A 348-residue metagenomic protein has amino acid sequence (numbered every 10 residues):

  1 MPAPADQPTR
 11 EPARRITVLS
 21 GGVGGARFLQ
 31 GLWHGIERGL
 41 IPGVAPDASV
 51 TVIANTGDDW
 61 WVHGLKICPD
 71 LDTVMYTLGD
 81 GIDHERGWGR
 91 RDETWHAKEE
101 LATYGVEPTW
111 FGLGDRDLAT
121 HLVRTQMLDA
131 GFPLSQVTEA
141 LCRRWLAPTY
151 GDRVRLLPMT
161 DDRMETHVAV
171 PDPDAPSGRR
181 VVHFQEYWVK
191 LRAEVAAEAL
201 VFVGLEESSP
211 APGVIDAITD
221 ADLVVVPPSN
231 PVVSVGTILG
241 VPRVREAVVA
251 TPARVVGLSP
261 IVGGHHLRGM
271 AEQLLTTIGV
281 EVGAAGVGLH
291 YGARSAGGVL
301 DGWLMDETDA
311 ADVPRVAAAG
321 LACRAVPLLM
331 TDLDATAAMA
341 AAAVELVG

Functional and structural regions predicted by a protein language model:
P2-P4, R268-G348: C-terminal functional extensions of proteins
P2-T17, Q30-A48, R124, G348: Non-transmembrane, aqueous-exposed alpha-helical and coiled segments at domain scale
L29-W33, S234-V248, V313, A317: Short Gly/Thr/Asp-enriched flexible loops that form oxyanion-binding sites at enzyme active sites
E37, I41-A48, A54-F202: Electropositive, gly/pro-rich neighborhoods at or near active sites that engage anionic ligands
P46-A48, T251-V255, L300, L321: A short helix->loop->beta-strand "cap" motif at the edges of active sites that frequently abuts
E198-I218: Active-site glycine-rich loop that binds ribose-phosphate moieties when present
A221: An anion/phosphate-binding loop that grips the pyrophosphate of nucleotide cofactors and donors
L239-E281: Redox- and metal-dependent alpha/beta enzyme cores, enriched for Fe-S-associated oxidoreductases and cofactor-handling
